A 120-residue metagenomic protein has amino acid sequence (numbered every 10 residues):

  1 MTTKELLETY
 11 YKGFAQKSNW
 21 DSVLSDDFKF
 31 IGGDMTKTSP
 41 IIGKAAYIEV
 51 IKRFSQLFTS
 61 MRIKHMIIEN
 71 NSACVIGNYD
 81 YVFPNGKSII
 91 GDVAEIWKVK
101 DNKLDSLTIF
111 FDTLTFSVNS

Functional and structural regions predicted by a protein language model:
E5-L6, S18-D21, S25-N70: A solvent-exposed, acidic/Ser-Thr-rich amphipathic alpha-helical stretch
Q56-L57, Y81-I89: Short, cysteine-centered beta-strand-loop-beta hairpins and adjacent loop/turn segments enriched in charged/polar
T59-R62, I76, I89-E95: Short, surface-exposed coil-to-beta transition loops
N70-Y79: A short hydrophobic beta-strand element
Y79-Y81, V99: Hydrophobic beta-strand positions in extracellular immunoglobulin-like domains
G86-K87, F116-S120: A short, polar/proline- and glycine-enriched secondary-structure boundary/capping micro-motif
E95-V118: Short beta-strand edge/turn micro-motifs at domain boundaries
